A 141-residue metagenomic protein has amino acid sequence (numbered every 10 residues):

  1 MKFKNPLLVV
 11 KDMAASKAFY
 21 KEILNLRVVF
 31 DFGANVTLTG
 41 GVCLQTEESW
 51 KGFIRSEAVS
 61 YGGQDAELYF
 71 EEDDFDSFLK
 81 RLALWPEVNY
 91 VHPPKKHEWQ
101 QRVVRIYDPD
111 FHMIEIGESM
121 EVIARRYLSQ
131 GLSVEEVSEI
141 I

Functional and structural regions predicted by a protein language model:
M1-K4, R27-F70, L79-Y107, E118-E139: Vicinal oxygen chelate
M1-V9, Y20: A broadly structural signal marking compact, well-ordered functional cores that mediate small-ligand/cofactor/substrate
V10-M13, E98: Conserved beta-strand-loop-alpha-helix junction that forms the acyl-donor binding cleft
D12-M13, D73-F75: Helix N-cap motif at beta-to-alpha junctions
S16-K21, L82, F111: Conserved active-site tyrosine of GNAT-family acetyltransferases
I114-E115: Long, amphipathic alpha-helical segments that form or neighbor coiled-coils/leucine zippers used for dimerization
